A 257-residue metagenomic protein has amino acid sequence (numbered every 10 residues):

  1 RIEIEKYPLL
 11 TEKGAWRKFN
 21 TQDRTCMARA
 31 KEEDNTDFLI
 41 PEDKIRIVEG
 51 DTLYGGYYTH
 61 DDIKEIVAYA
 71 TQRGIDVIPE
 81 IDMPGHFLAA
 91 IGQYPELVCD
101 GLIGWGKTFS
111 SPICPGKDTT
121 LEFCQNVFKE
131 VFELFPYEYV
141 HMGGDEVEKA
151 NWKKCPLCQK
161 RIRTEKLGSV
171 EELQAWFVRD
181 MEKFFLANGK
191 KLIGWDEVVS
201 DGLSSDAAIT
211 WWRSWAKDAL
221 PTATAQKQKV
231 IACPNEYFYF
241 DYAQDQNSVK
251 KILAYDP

Functional and structural regions predicted by a protein language model:
R1, D82-H86, D145-V147, E197-V199 (+2 more regions): Active-site beta-loop-alpha junctions enriched in small/polar residues
R1-K190: Substrate-binding cleft of carbohydrate-active enzyme catalytic domains
L10-T21, L97-G104, S205-D218, V249-P257: Short, structured secondary-structure boundary patches
E49-T52, D201-A208: Short, basic, glycine/proline-bearing loop/turn elements
P79, Y139-H141, L192-G194, A208-W211 (+1 more regions): Structural recognition of the beta-strand scaffold that forms the well-ordered cores of secreted hydrolase catalytic
K129-V131, M181-E182, W195-V198, D218-L220: Generic recognition of flexible, low-complexity loop/linker segments
D180-K190, E197, N235-E236, F240-D241: Glycine-rich, Lys/Arg-enriched anion-binding loops that position phosphate/diphosphate groups for phosphoryl
V199-S204, W212-P257: Conserved alpha/beta catalytic core and glycan-binding cleft of carbohydrate-active enzymes
